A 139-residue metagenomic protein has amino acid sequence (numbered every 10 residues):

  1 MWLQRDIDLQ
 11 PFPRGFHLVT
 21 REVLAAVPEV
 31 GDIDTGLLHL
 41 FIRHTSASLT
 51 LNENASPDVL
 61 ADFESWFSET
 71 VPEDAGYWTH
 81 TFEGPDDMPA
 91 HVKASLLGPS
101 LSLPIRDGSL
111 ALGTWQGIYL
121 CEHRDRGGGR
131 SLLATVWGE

Functional and structural regions predicted by a protein language model:
M1-E139: Active-site histidine-anchored catalytic micro-motif
